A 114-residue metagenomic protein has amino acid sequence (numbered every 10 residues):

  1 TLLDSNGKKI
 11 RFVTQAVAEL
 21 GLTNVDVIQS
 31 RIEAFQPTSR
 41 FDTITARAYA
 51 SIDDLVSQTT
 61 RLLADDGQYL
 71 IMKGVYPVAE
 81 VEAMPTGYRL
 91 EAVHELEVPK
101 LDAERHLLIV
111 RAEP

Functional and structural regions predicted by a protein language model:
T1-A46, V56-S57: Conserved SAM/SAH cofactor-binding pocket of Class I
K9-R11, I52, P77: Short alpha-helix immediately C-terminal to the canonical SAM-binding loop
L22, A64, P85-Y88: Short, well-ordered coil/turn elements that cap or connect secondary structure elements
N24-D26, Q68, R89-A92: Conserved beta-strand segments of alpha/beta enzyme cores
A48-A50: N-terminal glycine-rich "phosphate-gripper" loop used for MgATP/nucleotide binding and carboxylate activation
D53-Q68: A short glycine-rich, Lys/Arg-flanked "PGG" loop and its adjoining helix->strand segment in the class I
D66-V78: Conserved beta-strand signature within the Rossmann-like core of class I S-adenosyl-L-methionine
V75-P114: Active-site capping/gating segments
